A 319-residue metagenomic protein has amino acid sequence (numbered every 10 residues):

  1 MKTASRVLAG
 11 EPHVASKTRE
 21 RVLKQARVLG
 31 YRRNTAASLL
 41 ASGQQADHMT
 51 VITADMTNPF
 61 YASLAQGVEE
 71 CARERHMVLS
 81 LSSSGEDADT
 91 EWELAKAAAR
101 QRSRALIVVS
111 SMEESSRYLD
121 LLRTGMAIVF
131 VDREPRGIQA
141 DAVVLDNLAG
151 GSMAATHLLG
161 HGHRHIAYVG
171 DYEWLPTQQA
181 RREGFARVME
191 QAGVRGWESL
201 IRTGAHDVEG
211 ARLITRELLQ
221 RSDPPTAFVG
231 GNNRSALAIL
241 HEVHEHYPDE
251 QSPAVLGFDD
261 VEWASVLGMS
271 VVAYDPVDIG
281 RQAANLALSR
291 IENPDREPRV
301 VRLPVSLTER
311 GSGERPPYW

Functional and structural regions predicted by a protein language model:
M1-Q45, E314-P317: N-terminal helix-turn-helix DNA-binding module of bacterial transcription factors
R27-F60, L64-Q66, E74-R75, A98-R100: N-terminal helix-turn-helix/winged-helix DNA-binding helices and compositionally similar short basic alpha-helical
P59-E74, G150-M153, P176-R195, G210 (+2 more regions): Short, solvent-exposed amphipathic alpha-helices that sit in or adjacent to ligand/effector-binding or catalytic
E86, R104, V109-T156, R195 (+2 more regions): Flexible loop/hinge segments that line or gate small-molecule binding clefts
R102-S110, A167-V169, I201, S222-N232 (+1 more regions): Periplasmic-binding protein-like
D141-Y168, E183, R187, V208-E217 (+2 more regions): Hydrophobic alpha-helical segments within soluble ligand-binding/sensing domains
S152-A192, D295, R299-R315: An alpha-beta-alpha
E217-W319: Flexible loop/turn connectors
